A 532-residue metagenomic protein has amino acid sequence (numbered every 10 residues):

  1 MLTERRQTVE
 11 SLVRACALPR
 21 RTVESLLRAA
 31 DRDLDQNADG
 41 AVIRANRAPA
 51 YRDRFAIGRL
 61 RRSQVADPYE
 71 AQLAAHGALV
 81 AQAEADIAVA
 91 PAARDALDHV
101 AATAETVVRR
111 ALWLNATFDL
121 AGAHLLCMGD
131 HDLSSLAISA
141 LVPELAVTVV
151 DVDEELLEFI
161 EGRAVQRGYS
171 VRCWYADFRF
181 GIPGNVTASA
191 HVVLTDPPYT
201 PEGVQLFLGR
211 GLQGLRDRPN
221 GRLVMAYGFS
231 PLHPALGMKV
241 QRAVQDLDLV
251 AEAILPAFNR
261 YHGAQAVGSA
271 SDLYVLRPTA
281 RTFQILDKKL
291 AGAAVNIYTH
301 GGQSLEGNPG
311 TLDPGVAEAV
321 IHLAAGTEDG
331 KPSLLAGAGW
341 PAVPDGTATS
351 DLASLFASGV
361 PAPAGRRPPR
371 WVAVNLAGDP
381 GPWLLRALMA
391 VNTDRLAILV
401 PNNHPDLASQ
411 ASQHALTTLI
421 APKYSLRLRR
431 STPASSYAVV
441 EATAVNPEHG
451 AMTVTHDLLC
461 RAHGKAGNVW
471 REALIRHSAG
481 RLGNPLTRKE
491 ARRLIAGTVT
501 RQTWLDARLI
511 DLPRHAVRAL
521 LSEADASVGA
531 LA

Functional and structural regions predicted by a protein language model:
M1-L126, H131-A140, A325-G365, N402 (+3 more regions): S-adenosyl-L-methionine
M128-H131, D151, P198, G228-S230 (+2 more regions): Structural motif
A140-V147, V391-D394: Conserved S-adenosyl-L-methionine
V150-A188, V192: S-adenosyl-L-methionine
R179-V193, T200-P201, L335, A357-V372: A short acidic, Gly/Pro-enriched loop at the edge of an enzyme's catalytic core that lines a small-molecule cofactor
Y199-G211: A short, conserved alpha-helix within the catalytic core of class I
G209-Q265, S271, P401-Y424: C-terminal substrate-binding/active-site "lid" region of AdoMet-derived donor-dependent transferases
D246-G292, I420-G464: Class I S-adenosyl-L-methionine
